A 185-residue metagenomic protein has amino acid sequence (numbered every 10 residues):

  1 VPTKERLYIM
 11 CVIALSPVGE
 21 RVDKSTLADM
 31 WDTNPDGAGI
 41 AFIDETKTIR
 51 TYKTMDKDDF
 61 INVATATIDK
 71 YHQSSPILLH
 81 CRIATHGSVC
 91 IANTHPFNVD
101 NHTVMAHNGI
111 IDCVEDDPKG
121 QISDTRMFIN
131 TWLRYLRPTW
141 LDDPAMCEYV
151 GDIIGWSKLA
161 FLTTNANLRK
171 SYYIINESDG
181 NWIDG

Functional and structural regions predicted by a protein language model:
E5-T67, I77, N176-G185: Extreme N-terminus nucleophile/cap motif
L15-V18, H80-H86, N108, V114 (+1 more regions): Fold-independent oxyanion-binding glycine-rich loops and adjacent beta-strand/coil segments at enzyme active sites
I40, N93-D112, Y149-G185: Conserved catalytic micro-motifs used in adenylation/nucleotidyl-transfer and phosphoryl/amide- and methyl-transfer
R50, G87-V89, V114-D116, K170-S171: Short helix/loop capping segments that flank catalytic or ligand/cofactor-binding pockets
M55-T67, L79-D100: Short acidic (Asp/Glu) patches
D112-R137: Glycine-rich phosphate-binding loop plus the immediately following alpha-helix
L136-A145: Short, charged, surface-exposed loops that flank catalytic or proteolytic processing sites
